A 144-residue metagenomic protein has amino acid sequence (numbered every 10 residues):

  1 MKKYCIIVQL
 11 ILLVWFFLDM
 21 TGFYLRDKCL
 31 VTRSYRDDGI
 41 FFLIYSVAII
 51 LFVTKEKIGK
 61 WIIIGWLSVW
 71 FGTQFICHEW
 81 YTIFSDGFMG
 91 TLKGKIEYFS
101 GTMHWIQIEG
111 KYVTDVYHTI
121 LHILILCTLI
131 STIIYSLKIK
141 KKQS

Functional and structural regions predicted by a protein language model:
Y4-L18, T128: Alpha-helical transmembrane segments
F17-C29, F75-I83: Juxtamembrane "helix-exit" motif on the non-cytosolic side of transmembrane helices
T21-I44: Transmembrane alpha-helix entry/boundary detector in multi-pass membrane proteins
F42-L51, I120-Y135: Hydrophobic cores of alpha-helical transmembrane segments in multi-pass inner/ER membrane proteins, independent
S46-I63: Juxtamembrane helix-break-helix junctions at the cytosolic face of small multi-pass alpha-helical membrane proteins
K60-G72: Central hydrophobic cores of alpha-helical transmembrane segments in multi-pass integral membrane proteins
H78-G101: Juxtamembrane non-transmembrane "cap" segments at the membrane-aqueous interface of multi-pass membrane proteins
T102-I130: Hydrophobic alpha-helical transmembrane segments
